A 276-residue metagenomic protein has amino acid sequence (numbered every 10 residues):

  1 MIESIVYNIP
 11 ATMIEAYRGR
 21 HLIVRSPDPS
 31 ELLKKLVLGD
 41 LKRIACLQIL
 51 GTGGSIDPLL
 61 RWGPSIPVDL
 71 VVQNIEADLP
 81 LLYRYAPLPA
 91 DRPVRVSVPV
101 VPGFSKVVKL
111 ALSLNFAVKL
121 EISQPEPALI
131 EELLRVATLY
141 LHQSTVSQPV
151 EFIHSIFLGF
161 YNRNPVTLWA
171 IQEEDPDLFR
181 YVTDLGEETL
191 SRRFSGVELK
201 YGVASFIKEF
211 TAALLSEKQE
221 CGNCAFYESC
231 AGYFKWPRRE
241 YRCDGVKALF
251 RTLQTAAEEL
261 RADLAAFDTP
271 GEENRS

Functional and structural regions predicted by a protein language model:
M1-A16: N-terminal basic/disordered segments at the start of proteins
Y17-P127: Radical SAM/AdoMet-radical enzyme domain recognition
L81-Y83, K106-V108, R163, R192 (+1 more regions): A short acidic (Asp/Glu
A117-K119, E126-F206, S229: A C-terminal junction/extension of Radical SAM enzymes
F194-S276: Flexible mid-to-C-terminal extensions adjoining Fe-S/redox cofactors in radical SAM and related proteins
